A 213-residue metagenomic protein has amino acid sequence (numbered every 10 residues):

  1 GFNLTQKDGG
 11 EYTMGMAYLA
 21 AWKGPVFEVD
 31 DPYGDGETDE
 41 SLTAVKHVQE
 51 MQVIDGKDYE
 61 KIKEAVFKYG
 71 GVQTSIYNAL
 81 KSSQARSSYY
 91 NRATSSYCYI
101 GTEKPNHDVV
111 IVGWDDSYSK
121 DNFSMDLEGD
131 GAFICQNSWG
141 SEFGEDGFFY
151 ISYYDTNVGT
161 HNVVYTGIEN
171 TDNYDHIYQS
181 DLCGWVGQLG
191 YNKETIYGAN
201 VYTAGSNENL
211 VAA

Functional and structural regions predicted by a protein language model:
G1, G15-Y18, F27-E28, V72-I76 (+3 more regions): Structural recognition of the beta-strand scaffold that forms the well-ordered cores of secreted hydrolase catalytic
G1-P25, K57-I62, F67, D116-Y118 (+1 more regions): Active-site-adjacent structural elements in enzyme catalytic domains
G1-T5, G34-L42, A85-I100: Surface-exposed intrinsically disordered loops and tails
L4-Q52: Surface-exposed loop and adjacent secondary-structure segments within mature catalytic domains
Y12-G15, H47, K68-G70, P105-V110 (+5 more regions): Residues that flank catalytic or metal-binding motifs in active/ligand-binding sites
D55-I134: Active-site-adjacent substructure of cysteine-protease-like catalytic cores
I134-G159: C-terminal, active-site-flanking charged/polar segments
T156-A212: Beta-sheet-rich sandwich/jelly-roll-like modules and their strand-loop junctions
